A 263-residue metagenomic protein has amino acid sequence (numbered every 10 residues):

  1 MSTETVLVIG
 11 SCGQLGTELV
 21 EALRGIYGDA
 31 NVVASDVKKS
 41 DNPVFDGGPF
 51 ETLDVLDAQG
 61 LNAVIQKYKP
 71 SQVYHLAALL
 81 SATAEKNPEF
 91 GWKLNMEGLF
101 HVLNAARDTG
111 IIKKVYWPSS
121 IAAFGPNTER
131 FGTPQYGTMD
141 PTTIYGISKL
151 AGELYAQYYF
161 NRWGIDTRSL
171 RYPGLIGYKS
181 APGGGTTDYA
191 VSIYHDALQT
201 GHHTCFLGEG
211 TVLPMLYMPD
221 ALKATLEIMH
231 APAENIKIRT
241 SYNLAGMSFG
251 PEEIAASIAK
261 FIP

Functional and structural regions predicted by a protein language model:
T5-I26: N-terminal Rossmann NAD(P)H-binding glycine-rich loop of SDR-like oxidoreductase domains
F45-D57: Rossmann-fold cofactor-recognition segment
V55-L94: NAD(P)H-binding glycine-rich loop region in Rossmannoid oxidoreductase-like domains and their noncatalytic homologs
N87, W92-L99, Y116-S119, S148-K149: Short alpha-helix in the Rossmann-fold core of NAD(P)-dependent oxidoreductases
F100-I144: Conserved Rossmann-fold NAD(P)-dependent oxidoreductase catalytic core, especially the SDR/UDP-sugar
E129, D140-R168, L198: Active-site Tyr-X1-5-Lys
Q157-L213, M218-L222, L226-E227: NAD(P)-dependent short-chain dehydrogenase/reductase
F206-G208, L213-P263: C-terminal substrate-binding subdomain of Rossmann-fold SDR/epimerase-dehydratase oxidoreductases
